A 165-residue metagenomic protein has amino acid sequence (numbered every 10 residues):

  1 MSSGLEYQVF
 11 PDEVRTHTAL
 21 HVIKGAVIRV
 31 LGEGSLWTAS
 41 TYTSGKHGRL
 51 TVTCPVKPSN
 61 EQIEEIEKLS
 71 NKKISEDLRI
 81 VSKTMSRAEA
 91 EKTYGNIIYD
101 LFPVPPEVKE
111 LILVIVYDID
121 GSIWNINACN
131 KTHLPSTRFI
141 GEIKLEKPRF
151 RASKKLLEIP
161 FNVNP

Functional and structural regions predicted by a protein language model:
M1-P165: Active-/binding-site microenvironments in catalytic and ligand-binding cores
